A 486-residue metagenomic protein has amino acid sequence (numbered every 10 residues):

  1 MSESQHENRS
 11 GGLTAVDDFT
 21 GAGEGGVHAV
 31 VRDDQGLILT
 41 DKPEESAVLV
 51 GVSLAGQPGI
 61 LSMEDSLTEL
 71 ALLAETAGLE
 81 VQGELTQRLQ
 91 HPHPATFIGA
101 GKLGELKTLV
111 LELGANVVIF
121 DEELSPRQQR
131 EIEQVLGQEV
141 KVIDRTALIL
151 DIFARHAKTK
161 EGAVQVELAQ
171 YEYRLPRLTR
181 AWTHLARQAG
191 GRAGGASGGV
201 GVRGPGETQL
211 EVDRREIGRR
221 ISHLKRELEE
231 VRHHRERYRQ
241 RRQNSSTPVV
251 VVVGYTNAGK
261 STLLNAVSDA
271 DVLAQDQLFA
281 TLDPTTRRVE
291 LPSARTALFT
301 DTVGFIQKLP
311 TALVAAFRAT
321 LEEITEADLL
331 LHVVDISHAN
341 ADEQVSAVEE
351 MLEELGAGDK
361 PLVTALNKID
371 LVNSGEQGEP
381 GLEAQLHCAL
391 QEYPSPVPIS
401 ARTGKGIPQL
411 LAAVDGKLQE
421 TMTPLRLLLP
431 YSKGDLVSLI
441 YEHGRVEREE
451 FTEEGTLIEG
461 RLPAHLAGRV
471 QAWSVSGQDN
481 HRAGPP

Functional and structural regions predicted by a protein language model:
M1-I149, D479-P486: N-terminal accessory targeting/assembly segments
M1-V48, T179-A258, L264-N265, D269 (+2 more regions): C-terminal-of-GTPase-core extension/linker across diverse P-loop GTPases
A29-Q35, R235, R241-P248, A266-L298 (+3 more regions): Switch I (effector-binding) loop of TRAFAC-class P-loop GTPase G-domains
D34-G36, S62-G78, L103-E112, D121-V140 (+2 more regions): Conserved C-terminal guanine-recognition region of P-loop GTPase G domains, centered on the G4
L49-S53, E84-Q87, I119-D121, H332-D335 (+3 more regions): Conserved beta-strand segments of the P-loop GTPase G domain that flank and frequently precede/overlap
G56-S62, H91-T96, H156-G162, T208-Q209 (+4 more regions): Flexible beta-alpha connector loops of hexameric P-loop NTPases
A147-V166: Short alpha-helix plus adjacent loop in nuclease-associated cores
